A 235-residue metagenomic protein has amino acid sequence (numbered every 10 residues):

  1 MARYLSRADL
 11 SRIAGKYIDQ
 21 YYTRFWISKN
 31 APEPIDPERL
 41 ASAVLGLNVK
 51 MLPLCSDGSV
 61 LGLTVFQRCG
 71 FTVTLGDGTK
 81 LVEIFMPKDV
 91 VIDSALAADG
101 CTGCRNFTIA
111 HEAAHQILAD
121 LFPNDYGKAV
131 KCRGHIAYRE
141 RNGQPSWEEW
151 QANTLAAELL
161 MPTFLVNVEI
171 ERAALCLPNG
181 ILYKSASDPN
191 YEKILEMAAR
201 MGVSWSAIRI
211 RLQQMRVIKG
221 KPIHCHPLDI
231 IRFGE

Functional and structural regions predicted by a protein language model:
M1-E235: Active-site hotspot residues in diverse enzymes, especially metal/ion-binding acidic/histidine motifs
